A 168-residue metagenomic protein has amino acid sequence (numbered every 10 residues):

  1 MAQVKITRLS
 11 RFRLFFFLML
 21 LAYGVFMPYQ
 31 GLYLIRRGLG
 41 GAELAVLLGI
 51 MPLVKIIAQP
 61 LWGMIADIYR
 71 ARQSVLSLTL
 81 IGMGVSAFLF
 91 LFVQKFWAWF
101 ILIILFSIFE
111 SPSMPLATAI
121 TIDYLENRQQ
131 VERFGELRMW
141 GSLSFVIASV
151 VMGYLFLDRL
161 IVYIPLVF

Functional and structural regions predicted by a protein language model:
A2-K55: Helix-loop boundary and gating motifs at the non-cytosolic
T7-L9, F90-I103: Helix-loop junctions at membrane interfaces in 12-TM secondary transporters
G31, W62, I147-F156: Small-residue (Gly/Pro/Ala) motifs that create kinks and tight helix-helix packing interfaces
P52-P60, F145-V146, V150: Residue-level signature of mid-helix packing/kink "hotspots" within the transmembrane helices of 12-pass Major
I57-A71, L155-L157: Helix-to-loop junctions at the C-terminal end of transmembrane segments in multipass secondary transporters
S74-F88: Structural signature of the two symmetry-related core transmembrane helices
I103-W140: Cytoplasmic helix-loop-helix junction between adjacent transmembrane helices in 12-TM secondary transporters
Y163-F168: Symmetry-related core transmembrane helices of the 12-TM Major Facilitator Superfamily/SLC fold
